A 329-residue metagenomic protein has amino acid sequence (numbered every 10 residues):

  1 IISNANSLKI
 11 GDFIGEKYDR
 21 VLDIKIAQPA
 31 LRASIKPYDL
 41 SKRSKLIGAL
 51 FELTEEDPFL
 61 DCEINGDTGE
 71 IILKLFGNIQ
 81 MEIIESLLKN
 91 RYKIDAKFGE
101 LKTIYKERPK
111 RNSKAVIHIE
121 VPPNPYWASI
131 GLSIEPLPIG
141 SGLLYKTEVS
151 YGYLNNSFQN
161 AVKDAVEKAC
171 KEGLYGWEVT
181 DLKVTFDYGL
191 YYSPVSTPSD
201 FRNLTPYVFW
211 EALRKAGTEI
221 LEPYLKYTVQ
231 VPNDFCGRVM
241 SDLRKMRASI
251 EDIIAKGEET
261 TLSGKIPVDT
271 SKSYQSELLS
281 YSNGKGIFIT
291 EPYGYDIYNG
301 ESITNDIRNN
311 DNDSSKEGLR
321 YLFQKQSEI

Functional and structural regions predicted by a protein language model:
I1-I329: Accessory interaction regions appended to the cores of large information-processing enzymes
